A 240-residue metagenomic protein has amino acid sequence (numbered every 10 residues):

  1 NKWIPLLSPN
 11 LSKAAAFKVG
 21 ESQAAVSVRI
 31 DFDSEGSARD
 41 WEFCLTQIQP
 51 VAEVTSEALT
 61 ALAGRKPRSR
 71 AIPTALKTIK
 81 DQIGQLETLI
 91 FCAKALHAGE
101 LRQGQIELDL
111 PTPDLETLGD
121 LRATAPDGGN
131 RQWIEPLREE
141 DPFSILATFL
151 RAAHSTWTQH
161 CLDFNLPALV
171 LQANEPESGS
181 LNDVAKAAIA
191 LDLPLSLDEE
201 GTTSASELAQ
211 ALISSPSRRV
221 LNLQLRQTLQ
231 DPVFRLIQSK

Functional and structural regions predicted by a protein language model:
N1-K240: Electropositive polyanion-binding surfaces
